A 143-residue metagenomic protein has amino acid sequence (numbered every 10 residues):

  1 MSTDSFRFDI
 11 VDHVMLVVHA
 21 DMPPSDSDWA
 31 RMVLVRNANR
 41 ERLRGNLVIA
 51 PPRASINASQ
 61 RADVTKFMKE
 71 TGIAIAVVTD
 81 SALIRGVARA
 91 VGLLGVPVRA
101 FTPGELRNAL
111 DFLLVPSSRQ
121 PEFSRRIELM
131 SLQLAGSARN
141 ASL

Functional and structural regions predicted by a protein language model:
S2-L143: Amphipathic, Lys/Arg-enriched alpha-helical "gate/interface" segment within cytosolic domains that mediates
